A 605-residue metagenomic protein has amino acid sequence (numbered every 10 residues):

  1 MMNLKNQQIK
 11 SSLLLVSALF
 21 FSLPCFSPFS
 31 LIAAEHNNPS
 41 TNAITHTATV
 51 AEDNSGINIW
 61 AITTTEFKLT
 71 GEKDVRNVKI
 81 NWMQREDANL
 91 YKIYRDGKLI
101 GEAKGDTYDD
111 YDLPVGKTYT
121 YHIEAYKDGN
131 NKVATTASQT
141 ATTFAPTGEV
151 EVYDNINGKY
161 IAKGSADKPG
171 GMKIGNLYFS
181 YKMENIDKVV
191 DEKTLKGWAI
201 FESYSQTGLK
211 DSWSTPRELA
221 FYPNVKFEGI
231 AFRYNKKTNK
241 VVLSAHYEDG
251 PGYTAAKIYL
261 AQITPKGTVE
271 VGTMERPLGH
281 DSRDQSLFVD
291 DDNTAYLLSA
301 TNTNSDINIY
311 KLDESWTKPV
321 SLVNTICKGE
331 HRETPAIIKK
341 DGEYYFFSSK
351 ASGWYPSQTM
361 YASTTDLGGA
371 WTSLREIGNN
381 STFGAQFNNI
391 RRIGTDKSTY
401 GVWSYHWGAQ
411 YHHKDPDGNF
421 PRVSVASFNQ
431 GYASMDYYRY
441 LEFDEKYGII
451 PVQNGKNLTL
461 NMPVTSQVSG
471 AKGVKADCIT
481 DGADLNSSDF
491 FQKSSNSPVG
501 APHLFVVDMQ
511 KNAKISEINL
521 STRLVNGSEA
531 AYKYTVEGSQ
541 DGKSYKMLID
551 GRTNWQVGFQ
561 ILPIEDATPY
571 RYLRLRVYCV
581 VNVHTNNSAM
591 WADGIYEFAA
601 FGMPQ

Functional and structural regions predicted by a protein language model:
C25-A43, T47: Sec-dependent signal peptide cleavage junction
I44-E86, V115, K132-P146: Pro/Thr/Ser/Gly-rich low-complexity, intrinsically disordered linker/stalk tracts
N58-W60, Q139-G229, R233-R332, D341-Y344 (+3 more regions): Beta-rich carbohydrate-recognition and catalytic domains
M83, L485-M547, Q556-Q605: Aromatic, loop-rich ligand-recognition surfaces of beta-strand-rich domains
M83-D96, A530-Y532: Solvent-exposed loop/turn segments flanking beta-strands in beta-repeat/beta-sandwich domains
L99-G105, G551-W555: Short beta-strand segments within Ig-like beta-sandwich modules, predominantly Fibronectin type-III
G105-D109, S357, G558-Q560: Short S/T/G- and acidic-enriched coil/turn segments that sit immediately N-terminal to beta-strands in beta-sandwich
D110-N131: Beta-strand-rich modules
